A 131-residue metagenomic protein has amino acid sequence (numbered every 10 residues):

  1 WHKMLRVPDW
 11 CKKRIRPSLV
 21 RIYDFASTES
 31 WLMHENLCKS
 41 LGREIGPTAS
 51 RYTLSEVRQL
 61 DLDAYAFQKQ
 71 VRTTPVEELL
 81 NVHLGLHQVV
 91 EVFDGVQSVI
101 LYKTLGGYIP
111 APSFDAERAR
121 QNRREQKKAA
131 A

Functional and structural regions predicted by a protein language model:
W1-Q59: Extended boundary segments
H2, L54, Q68, A116-R124: General helical secondary-structure elements
L5, E125-A131: Short intrinsically disordered terminal tails
I22-D24, R51, A64, L101 (+1 more regions): Intrinsically disordered, low-complexity N-terminal regions enriched in serine/proline/glycine with scattered basic
T28-S30, V57, Q70-R72, G107 (+2 more regions): Short linear sequence elements within intrinsically disordered, low-complexity coil regions
R43-D94: Short, conserved turn/kink motifs that form compact alpha/beta structural patches or helix kinks used as
S50, P112, R120, A130-A131: Intrinsic disorder/low-complexity segments
N81-R124: Short, compact, well-ordered microdomains
